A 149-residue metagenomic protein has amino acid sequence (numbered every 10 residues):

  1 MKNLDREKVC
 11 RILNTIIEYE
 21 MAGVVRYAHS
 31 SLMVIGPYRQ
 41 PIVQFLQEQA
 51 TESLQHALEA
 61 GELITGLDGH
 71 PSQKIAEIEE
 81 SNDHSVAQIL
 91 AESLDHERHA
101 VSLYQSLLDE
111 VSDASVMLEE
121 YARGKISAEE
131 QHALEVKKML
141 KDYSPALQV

Functional and structural regions predicted by a protein language model:
M1-V149: Iron-associated oxidoreductase/ferritin-like identity signal
